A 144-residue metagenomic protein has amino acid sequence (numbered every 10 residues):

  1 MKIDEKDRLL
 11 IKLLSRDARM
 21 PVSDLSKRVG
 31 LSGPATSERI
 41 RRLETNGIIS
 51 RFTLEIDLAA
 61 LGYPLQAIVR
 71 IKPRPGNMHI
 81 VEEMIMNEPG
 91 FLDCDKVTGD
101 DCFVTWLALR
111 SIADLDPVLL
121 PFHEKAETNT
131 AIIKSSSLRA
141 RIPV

Functional and structural regions predicted by a protein language model:
M1-V144: A compositional/biophysical signature of low hydrophobicity enriched in polar/charged and small residues
